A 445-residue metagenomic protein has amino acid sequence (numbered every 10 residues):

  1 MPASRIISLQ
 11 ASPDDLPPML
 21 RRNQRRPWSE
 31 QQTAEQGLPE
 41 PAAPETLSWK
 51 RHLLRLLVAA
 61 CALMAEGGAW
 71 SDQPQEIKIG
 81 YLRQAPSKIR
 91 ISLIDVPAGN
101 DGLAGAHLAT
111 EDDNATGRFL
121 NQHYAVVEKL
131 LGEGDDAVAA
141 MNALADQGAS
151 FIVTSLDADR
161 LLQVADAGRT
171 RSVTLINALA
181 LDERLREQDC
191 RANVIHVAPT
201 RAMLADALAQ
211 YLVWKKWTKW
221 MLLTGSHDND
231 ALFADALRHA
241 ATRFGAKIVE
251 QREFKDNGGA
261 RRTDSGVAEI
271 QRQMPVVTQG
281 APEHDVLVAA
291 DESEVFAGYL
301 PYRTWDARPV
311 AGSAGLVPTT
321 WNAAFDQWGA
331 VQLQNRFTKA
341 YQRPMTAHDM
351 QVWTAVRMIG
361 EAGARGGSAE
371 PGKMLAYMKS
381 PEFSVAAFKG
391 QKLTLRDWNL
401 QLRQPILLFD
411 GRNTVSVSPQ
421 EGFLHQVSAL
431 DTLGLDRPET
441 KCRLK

Functional and structural regions predicted by a protein language model:
P2-I7, D15, N23, S48 (+1 more regions): Extracytosolic ligand-binding ectodomains
Q24-Q31, E35-Q36, E40-P41, E45: Intrinsically disordered, low-complexity segments used as extracellular stalks/linkers and nuclear/regulatory IDRs
G37, G67-G68: Residue-identity detector for glycine
E45-L56: Bacterial N-terminal signal peptides that target proteins for export
R55-A65: Bacterial N-terminal signal peptides
